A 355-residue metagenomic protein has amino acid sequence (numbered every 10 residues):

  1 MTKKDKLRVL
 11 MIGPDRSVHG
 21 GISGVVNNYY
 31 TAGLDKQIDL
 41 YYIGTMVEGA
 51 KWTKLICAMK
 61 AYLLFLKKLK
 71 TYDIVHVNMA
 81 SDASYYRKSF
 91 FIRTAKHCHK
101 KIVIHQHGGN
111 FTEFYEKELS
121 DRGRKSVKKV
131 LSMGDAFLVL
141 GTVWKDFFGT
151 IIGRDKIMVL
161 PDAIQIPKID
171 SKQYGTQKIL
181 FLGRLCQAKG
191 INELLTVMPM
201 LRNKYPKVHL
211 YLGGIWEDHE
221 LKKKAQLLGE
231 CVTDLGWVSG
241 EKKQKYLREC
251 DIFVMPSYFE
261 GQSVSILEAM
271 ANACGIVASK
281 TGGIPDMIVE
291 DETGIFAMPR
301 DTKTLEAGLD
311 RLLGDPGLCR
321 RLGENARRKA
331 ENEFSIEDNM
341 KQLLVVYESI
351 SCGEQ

Functional and structural regions predicted by a protein language model:
L10-I12, S171-K189, L194-M200, Y211-G213: Conserved donor-binding/catalytic core segment of Leloir-type glycosyltransferases
G44-V47, L182, H209-L221, G236: Glycosyltransferase donor-sugar binding loop
S126-K168: Donor nucleotide-sugar binding/catalytic pocket of nucleotide-sugar-dependent glycosyltransferases
K222-V238: Nucleotide-activated donor-binding/catalytic signature segment of Leloir-type glycosyltransferases, i.e., the conserved
Y258: Aromatic "clamp/platform" in nucleotide-sugar-dependent glycosyltransferases that forms part of the donor/acceptor
G275-A278: Short hydrophobic beta-strand element within catalytic cores of glycosyltransferases and related nucleotide-activated
E290-D291, I295-T302, R311-G317: Conserved acidic donor-binding segment of nucleotide-sugar-dependent glycosyltransferases
T304, R311, L318-E333, N339-V345: A short, well-ordered alpha-helix in the C-terminal region of glycosyltransferases
